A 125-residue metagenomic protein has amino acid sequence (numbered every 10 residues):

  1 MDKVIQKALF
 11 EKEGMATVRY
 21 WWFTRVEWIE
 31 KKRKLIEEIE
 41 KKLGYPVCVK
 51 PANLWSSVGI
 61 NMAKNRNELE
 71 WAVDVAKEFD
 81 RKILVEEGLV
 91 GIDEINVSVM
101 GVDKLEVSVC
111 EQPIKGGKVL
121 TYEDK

Functional and structural regions predicted by a protein language model:
M1-G59: A conserved helix-loop-beta module that forms one wall/lid of the active-site cleft in ATP-utilizing catalytic domains
N61-K125: Phosphate-binding site of ATP-dependent enzymes
